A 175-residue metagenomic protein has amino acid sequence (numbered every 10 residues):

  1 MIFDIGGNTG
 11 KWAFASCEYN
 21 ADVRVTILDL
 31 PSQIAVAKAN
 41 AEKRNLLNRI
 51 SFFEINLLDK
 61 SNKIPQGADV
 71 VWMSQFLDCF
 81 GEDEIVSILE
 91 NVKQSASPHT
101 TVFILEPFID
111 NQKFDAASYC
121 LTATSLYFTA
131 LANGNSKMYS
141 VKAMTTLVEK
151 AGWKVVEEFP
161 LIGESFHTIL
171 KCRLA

Functional and structural regions predicted by a protein language model:
F3-A175: Alpha-helical subdomain
